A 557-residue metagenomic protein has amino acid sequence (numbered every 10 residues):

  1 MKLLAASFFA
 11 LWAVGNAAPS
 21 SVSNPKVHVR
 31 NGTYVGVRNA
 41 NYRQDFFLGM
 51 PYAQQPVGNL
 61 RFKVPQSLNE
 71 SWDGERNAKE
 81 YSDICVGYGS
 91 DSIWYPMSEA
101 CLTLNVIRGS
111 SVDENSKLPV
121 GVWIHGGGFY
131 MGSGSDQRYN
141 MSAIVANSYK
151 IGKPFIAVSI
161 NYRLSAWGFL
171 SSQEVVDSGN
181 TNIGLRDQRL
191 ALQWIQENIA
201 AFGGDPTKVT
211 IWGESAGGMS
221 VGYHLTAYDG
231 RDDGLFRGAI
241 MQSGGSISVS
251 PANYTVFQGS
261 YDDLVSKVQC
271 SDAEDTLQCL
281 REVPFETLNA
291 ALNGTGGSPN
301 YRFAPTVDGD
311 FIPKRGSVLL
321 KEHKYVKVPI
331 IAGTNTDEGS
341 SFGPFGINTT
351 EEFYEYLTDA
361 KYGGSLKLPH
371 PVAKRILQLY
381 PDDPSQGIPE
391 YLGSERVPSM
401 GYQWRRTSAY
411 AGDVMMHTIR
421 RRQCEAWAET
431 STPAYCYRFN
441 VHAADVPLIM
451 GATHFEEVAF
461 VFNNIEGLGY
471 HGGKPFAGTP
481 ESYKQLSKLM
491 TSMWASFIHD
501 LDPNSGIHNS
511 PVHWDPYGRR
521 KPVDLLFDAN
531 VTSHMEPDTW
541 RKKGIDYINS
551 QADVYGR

Functional and structural regions predicted by a protein language model:
M1-S20, W494: Fungal secretory targeting signals
G15-S178, P344, P369-H370, G472-L486 (+2 more regions): Non-catalytic accessory segments of hydrolases
S90-S92, L190, E197, A201 (+5 more regions): Substrate-access "cap/lid" subdomains that shape and gate the entrance to catalytic or ligand-binding pockets
N115-K117, Q173-I183, L190-W212, S271: Gly/Ser-rich "nucleophile elbow"/oxyanion-hole loop immediately N-terminal to the catalytic nucleophile in hydrolases
R163, P206, G213-A216, S243: Catalytic nucleophile serine of serine hydrolases, specifically the conserved "nucleophile elbow" pentapeptide
I183-D187, S215-S220: Active-site loop->helix "elbow" adjoining a glycine-rich segment at hydrolase catalytic centers
G218-G230: Short glycine-enriched nucleophile-adjacent loop and the immediately C-terminal alpha-helix near the catalytic center
P389-G393, A409, H417-R557: Mobile gating loops/cap/lid regions near enzyme active sites that modulate substrate access
